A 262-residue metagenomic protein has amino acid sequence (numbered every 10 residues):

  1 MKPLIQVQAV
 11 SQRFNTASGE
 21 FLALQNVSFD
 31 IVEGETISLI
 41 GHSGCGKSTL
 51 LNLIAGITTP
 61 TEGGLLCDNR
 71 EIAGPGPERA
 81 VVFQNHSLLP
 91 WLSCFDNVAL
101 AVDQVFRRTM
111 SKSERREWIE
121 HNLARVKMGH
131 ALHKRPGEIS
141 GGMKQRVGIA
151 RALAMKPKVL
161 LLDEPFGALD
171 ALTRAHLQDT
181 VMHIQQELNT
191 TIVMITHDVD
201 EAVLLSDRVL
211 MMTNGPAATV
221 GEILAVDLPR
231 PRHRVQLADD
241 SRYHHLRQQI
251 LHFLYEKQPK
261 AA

Functional and structural regions predicted by a protein language model:
I40-H42: The feature captures the beta-strand-to-loop junction immediately N-terminal to the Walker
A55: Helix-to-loop junction immediately C-terminal to a conserved catalytic motif
G63-P75, S111: Conserved ABC transporter NBD signature motif
L92-A101: Short coil-to-helix segment of the ABC ATPase nucleotide-binding domain corresponding to the Q-loop/switch region
D103, M110-A131, H183: Conserved ABC ATPase "signature" region
K134-G137, M155: Conserved signature/switch motifs of ABC ATPase nucleotide-binding domains
I149: Hydrophobic anchor residue at the start of the ABC signature
